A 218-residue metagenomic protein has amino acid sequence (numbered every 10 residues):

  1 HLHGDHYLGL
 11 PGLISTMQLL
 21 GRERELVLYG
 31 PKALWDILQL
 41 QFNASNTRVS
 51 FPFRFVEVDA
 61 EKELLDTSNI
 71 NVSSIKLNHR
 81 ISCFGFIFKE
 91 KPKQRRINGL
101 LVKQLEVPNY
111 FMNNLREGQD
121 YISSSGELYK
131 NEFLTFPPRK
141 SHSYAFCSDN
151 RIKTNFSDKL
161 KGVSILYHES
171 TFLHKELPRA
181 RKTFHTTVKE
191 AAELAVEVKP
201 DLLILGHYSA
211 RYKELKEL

Functional and structural regions predicted by a protein language model:
H1-L19: Di-metal (Zn2+ and/or Mg2+/Mn2+) metal-binding site signature of metallo-dependent hydrolases with the MBL/beta-CASP
L2, K32-A33, L101-V102, S148-N150 (+2 more regions): Active-site metal-binding loops of divalent metal-dependent hydrolases
L10-L13, L38-Q41, F156: Hydrophobic packing residues within well-ordered alpha-helices of enzyme cores
R24-V27, H142-Y144: Short active-site oxyanion
E25-A33, I204-L205: Short internal beta-strands
N46-V58: A glycine-rich helix N-cap at a beta->alpha junction
A60-K62, I152-L218: Binuclear metal-ion centers of metallo-dependent hydrolases, dominated by the metallo-beta-lactamase
I70-F146, N150-K159, I165-Y167: Active-site-proximal loop/helix segment associated with metal-binding centers of metalloenzymes
